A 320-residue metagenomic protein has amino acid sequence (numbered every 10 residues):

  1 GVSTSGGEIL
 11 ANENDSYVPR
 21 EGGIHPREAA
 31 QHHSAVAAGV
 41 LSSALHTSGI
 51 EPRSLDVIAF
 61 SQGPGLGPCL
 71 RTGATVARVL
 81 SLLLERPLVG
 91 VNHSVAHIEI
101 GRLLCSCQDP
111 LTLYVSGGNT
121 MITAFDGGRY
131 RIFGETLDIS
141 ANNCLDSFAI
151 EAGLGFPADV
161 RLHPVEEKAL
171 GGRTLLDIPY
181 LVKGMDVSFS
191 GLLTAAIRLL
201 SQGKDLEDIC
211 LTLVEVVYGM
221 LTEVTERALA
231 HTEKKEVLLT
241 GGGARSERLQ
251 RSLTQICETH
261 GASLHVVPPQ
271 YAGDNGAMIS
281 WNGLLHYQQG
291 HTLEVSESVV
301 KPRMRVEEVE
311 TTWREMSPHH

Functional and structural regions predicted by a protein language model:
G1, S5, L10, C107-Q108 (+6 more regions): A short helix-loop
G1-P64: N-terminal beta-alpha supersecondary unit
S54-E99: Glycine-rich phosphate-binding loop and adjoining helix at the ATP-binding site of ATP-dependent phosphoryl-transfer
G90-L111, N282: Conserved phosphate-binding catalytic cores of ATP/NTP-utilizing and phosphoryl-transfer enzymes
G90-V91, T254-M278: Conserved phosphate-binding/catalytic loops in two-lobed NTP-binding clefts
V182-S190, A195-L238: Adenine-nucleotide phosphate-binding core of ATP-dependent small-molecule kinases
K234-L253: Glycine-rich phosphate-binding loops at beta-strand->alpha-helix junctions
V267-E310: Glycine-rich phosphate-binding/hydrolytic loop that grips phosphoryl groups
